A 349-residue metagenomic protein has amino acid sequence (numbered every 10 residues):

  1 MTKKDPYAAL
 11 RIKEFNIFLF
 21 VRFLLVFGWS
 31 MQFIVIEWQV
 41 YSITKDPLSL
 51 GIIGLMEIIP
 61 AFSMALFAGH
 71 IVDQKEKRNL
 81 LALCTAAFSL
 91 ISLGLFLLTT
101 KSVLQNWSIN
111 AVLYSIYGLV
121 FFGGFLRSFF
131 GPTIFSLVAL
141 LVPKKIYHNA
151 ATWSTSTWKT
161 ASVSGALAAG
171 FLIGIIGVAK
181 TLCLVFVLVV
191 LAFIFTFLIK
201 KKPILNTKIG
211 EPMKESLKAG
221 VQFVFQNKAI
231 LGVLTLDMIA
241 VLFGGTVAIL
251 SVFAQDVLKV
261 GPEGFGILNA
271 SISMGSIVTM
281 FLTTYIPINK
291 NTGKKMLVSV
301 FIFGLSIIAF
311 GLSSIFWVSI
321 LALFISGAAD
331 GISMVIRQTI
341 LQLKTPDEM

Functional and structural regions predicted by a protein language model:
T2-P60, Q222, Q226-I272: Helix-loop boundary and gating motifs at the non-cytosolic
F23, W107-F129, M238, V318-I332: Hydrophobic core of transmembrane alpha-helices in multi-pass small-molecule transporters, especially MFS/SLC-type
W38-I43, F96-Q105, S164-L184, D256-V257: Transmembrane alpha-helix termini and helix-breaking/packing motifs in multi-pass membrane transporters
Y41, G94-L98, G123, F195-T196 (+2 more regions): MFS-fold secondary transporters
S63-L66, Q74, L80, C84 (+4 more regions): C-terminal transmembrane bundle of multi-pass solute transporters/carriers
A86-I109, F301-S314: C-terminal ends and interior cores of transmembrane alpha-helices in multi-pass membrane transporters/permeases
S102, S136, L140, L182-E211 (+1 more regions): Helix-loop junctions on the cytosolic side of multi-pass membrane transporters, especially the intracellular loop
L119-T160: Cytoplasmic helix-loop-helix junction between adjacent transmembrane helices in 12-TM secondary transporters
